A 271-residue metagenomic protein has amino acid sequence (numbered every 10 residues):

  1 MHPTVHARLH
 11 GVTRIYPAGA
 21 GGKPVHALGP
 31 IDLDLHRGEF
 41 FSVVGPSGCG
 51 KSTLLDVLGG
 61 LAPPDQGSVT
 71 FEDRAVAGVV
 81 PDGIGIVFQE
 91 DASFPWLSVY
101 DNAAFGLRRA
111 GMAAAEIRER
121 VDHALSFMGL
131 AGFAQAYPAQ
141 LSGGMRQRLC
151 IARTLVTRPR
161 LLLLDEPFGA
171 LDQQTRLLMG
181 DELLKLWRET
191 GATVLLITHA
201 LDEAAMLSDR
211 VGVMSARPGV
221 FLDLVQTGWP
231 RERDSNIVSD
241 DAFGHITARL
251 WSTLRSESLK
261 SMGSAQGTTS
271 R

Functional and structural regions predicted by a protein language model:
V44-P46: The feature captures the beta-strand-to-loop junction immediately N-terminal to the Walker
G59: Helix-to-loop junction immediately C-terminal to a conserved catalytic motif
G67-V79: Conserved ABC transporter NBD signature motif
L97-F105: Short coil-to-helix segment of the ABC ATPase nucleotide-binding domain corresponding to the Q-loop/switch region
R108, A115-F133, K185: Conserved ABC ATPase "signature" region
A136-A139, T157: Conserved signature/switch motifs of ABC ATPase nucleotide-binding domains
I151: Hydrophobic anchor residue at the start of the ABC signature
L162-D165: Catalytic Walker B motif of ABC-type/P-loop ATPase nucleotide-binding domains
